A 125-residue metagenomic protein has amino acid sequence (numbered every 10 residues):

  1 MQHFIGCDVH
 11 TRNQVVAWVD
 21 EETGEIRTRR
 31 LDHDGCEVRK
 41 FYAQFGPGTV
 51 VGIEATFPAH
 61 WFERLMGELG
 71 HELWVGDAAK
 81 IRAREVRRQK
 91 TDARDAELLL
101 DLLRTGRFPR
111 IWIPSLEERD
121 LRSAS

Functional and structural regions predicted by a protein language model:
M1-S125: Phosphate- and other anionic-substrate recognition elements at nucleic-acid/protein interfaces
